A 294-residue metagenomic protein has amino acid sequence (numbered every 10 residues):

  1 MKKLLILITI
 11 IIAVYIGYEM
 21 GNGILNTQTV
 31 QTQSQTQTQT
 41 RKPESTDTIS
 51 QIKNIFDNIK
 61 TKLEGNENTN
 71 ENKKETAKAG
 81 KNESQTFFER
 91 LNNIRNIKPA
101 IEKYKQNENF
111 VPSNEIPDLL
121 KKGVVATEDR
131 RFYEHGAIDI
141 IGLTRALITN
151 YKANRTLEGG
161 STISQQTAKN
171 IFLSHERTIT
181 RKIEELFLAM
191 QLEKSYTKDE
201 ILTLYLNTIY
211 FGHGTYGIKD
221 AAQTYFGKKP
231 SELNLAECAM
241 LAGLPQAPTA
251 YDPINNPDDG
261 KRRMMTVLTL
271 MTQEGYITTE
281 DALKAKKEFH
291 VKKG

Functional and structural regions predicted by a protein language model:
K2-G294: Juxtamembrane regions of bacterial inner-membrane/periplasmic proteins, predominantly the peptidoglycan biogenesis
